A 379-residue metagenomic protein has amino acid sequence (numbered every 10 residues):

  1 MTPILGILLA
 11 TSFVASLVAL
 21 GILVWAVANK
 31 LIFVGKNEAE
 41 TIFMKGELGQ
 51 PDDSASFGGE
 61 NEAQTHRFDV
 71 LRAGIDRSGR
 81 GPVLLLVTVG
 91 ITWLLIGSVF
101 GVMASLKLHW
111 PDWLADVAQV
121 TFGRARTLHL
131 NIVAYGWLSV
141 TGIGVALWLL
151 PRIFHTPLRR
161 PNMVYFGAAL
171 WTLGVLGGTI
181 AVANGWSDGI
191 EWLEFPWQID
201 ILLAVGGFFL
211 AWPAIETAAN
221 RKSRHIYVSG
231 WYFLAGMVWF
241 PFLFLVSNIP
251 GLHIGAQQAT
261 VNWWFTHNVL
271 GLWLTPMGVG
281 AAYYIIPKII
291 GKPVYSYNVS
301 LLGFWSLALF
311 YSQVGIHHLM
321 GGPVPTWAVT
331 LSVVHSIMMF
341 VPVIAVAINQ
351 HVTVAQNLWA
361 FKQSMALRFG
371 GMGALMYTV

Functional and structural regions predicted by a protein language model:
M1, N184-E191, M320-G321: Transmembrane helix-loop junctions at the membrane interface of multipass transporters and ion channels
M1-L8, V120-R126, E191-W192, V261-N262 (+1 more regions): Membrane-interface segments at the starts/ends of alpha-helical transmembrane spans
G6-K30, G58-E62, V83-H109, F122-T156 (+7 more regions): Hydrophobic cores of alpha-helical transmembrane segments in multi-pass integral membrane proteins
A15-L84, L114-V117: Extramembrane terminal tails and long inter-domain/linker segments of multi-pass membrane proteins
G79, R124-R126, W359: Helix-boundary and loop/linker segments of multi-pass membrane transporters
L114-V117, L252-G255, L367: Short hydrophobic/aromatic segments of transmembrane alpha-helices and their interfaces
G189-D200, H225-S229, Q257-F265, V324-H335 (+1 more regions): Non-cytosolic membrane-interface motifs at loop->transmembrane helix junctions
A219-Y227, Q258-N262, I289-S300, W327-A328 (+1 more regions): Hydrophobic, small-residue-rich membrane helices and short re-entrant helix-turn-helix hairpins that build
